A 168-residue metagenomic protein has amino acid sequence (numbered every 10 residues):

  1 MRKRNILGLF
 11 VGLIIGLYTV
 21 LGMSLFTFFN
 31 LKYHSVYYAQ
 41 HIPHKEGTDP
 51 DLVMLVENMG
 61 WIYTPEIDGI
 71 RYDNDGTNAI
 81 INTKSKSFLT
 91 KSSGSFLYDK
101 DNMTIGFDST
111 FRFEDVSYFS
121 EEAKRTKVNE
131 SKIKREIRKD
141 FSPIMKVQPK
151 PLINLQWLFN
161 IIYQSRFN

Functional and structural regions predicted by a protein language model:
M1-V20: N-terminal Sec-pathway targeting helices
L17-D99: N-terminal export/targeting and maturation segments
S87-N168: Non-cytosolic head/periplasmic domains of membrane-anchored proteins
